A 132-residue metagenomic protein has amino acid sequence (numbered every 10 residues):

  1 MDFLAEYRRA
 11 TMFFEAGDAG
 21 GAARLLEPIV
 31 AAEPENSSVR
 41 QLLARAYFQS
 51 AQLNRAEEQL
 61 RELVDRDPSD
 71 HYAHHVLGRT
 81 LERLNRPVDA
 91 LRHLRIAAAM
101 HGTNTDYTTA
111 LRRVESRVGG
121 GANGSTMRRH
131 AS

Functional and structural regions predicted by a protein language model:
D2-A32: Alpha-helical segment of the N-proximal tetratricopeptide repeat
F3, R92, I96-S132: Terminal, low-structured helical/coil segments at or just beyond the last alpha-helical repeat
A16-P28, S50-E62, L84-I96, G119-R129: Structural signature of tandem alpha-helical TPR/SEL1-like repeats, specifically the intra-repeat loop/turn
